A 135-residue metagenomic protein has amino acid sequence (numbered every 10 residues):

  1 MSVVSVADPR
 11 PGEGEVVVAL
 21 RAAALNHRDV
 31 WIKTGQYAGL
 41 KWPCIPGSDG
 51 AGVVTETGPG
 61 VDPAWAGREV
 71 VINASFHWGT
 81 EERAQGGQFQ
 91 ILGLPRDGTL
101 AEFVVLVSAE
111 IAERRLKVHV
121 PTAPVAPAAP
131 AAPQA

Functional and structural regions predicted by a protein language model:
M1-A7: Short glycine/threonine/proline-enriched tight-turn/helix- or strand-capping micro-motif at secondary-structure
S2, G39-K41, Q88-I91: A short, acidic/glycine-rich surface segment
A7-A23, Q36-G79, D97-G98, E110 (+1 more regions): Glycine-rich beta-strand-centered segment in the early N-terminal region that forms part of a ligand/cofactor-binding
R28-T34, E81: Cytochrome P450 core scaffold surrounding the K-helix E-X-X-R motif and the conserved "meander" helix-loop region
W31-I32, G52, V105: Hydrophobic side chains within alpha-helical segments
T34-Y37, Q85-G87: Short glycine/proline- and charge-enriched loop/turn segments that cap or connect secondary-structure elements
S75-A135: NAD(P)H dinucleotide-binding glycine-rich loop of Rossmann-like/cofactor-binding domains, especially the beta1-alpha1
